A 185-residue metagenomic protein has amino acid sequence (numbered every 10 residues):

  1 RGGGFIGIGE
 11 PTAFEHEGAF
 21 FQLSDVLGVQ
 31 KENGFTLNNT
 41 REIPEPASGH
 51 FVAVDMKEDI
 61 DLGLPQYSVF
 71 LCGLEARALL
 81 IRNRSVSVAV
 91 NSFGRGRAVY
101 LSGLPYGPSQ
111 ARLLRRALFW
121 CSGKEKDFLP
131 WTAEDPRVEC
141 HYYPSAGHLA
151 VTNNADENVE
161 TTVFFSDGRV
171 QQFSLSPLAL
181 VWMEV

Functional and structural regions predicted by a protein language model:
R1-V185: A conserved amphipathic helix/loop scaffold that creates a polar/acidic microenvironment used either to coordinate
